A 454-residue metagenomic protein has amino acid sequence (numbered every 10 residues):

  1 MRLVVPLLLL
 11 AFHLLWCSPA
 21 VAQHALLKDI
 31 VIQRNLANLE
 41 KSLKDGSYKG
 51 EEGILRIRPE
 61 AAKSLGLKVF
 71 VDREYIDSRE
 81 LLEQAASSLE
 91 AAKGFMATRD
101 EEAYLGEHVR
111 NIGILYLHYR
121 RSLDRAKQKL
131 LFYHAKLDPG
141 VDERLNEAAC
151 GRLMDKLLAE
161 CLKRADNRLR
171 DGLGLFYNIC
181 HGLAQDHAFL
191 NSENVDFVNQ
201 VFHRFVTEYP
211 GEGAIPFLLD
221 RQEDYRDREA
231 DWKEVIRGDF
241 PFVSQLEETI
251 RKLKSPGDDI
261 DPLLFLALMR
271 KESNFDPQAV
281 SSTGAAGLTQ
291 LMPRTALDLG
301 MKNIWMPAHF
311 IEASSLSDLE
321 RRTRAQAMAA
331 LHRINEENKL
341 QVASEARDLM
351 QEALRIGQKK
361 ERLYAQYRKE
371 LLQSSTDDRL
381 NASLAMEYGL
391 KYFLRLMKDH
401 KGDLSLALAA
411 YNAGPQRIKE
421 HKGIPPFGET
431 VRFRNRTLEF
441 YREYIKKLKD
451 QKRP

Functional and structural regions predicted by a protein language model:
M1-V5: Positively charged n-region of N-terminal signal peptides that target proteins for export
P6-W16: Bacterial N-terminal signal peptides
S18-A22: Sec/Tat signal peptide C-region and signal peptidase I cleavage site
Q23-P454: Catalytic glycan-binding domains that act on GlcNAc-containing polysaccharides
